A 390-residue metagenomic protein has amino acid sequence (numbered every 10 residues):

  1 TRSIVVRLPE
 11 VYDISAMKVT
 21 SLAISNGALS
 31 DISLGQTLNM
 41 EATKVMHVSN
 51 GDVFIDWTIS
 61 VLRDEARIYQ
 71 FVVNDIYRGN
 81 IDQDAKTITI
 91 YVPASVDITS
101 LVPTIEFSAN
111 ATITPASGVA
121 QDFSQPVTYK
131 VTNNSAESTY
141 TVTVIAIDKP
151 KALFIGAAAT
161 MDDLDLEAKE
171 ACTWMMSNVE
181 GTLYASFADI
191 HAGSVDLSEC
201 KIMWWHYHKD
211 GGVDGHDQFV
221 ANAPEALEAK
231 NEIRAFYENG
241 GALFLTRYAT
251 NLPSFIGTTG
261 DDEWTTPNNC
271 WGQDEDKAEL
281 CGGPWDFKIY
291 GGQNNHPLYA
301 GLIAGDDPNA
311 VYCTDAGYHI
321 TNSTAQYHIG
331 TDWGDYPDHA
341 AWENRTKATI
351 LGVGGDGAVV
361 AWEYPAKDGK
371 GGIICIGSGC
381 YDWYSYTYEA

Functional and structural regions predicted by a protein language model:
T1-P150: Beta-rich interaction/scaffold domains
L8, V92, G156, Y207 (+2 more regions): Pocket-edge structural micro-motifs
P103, A192-S194, D338-A341: Short, flexible, glycine/charge-rich loop motifs used to bind or transfer phosphoryl groups or to couple energy/partner
K151-L153, I374: Conserved beta-strand elements of the Class I
L153-D262: Helical hinge/lid and interdomain linker segments adjacent to catalytic or ligand-binding clefts that mediate domain
G212-T324: A glycine-rich, often tryptophan-bearing local segment used as a flexible ligand/cofactor-contacting loop or short
D274, A278-Y386: Catalytic beta-strand/loop cores that center a nucleophilic Ser/Cys/Thr and support acyl-enzyme chemistry
